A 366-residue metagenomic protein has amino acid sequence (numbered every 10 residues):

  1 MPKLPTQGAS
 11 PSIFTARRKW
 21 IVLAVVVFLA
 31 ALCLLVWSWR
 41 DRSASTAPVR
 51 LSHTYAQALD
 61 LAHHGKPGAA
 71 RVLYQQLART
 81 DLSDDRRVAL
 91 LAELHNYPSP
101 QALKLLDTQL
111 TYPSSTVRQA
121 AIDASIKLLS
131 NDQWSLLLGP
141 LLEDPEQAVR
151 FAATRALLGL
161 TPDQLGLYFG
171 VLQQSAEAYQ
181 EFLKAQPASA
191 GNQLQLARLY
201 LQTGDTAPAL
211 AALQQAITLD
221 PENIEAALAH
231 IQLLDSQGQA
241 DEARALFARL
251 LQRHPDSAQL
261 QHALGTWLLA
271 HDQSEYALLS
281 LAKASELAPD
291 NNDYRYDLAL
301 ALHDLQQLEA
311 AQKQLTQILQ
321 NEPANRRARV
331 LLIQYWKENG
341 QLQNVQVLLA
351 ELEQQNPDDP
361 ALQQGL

Functional and structural regions predicted by a protein language model:
K66-R79, S99-T111, S130-L142, Q164-Q180 (+3 more regions): Amphipathic alpha-helical scaffolding segments comprising HEAT/armadillo-like alpha-solenoid repeats
L82-S83, P113-S115, P145-E146, S189 (+1 more regions): Short inter-helical turns and helix N-cap capping residues of alpha-solenoid HEAT/ARM repeat scaffolds
E93, A120, A124, A152 (+7 more regions): Canonical tetratricopeptide repeat
D132-S135, Y168-E181, T203-Q215, S236-R249 (+3 more regions): Structural signature of tandem alpha-helical TPR/SEL1-like repeats, specifically the intra-repeat loop/turn
P187, P221, P255-D256, P289 (+2 more regions): Short coil turns that delineate tetratricopeptide repeat
E322, R326-L366: Terminal, low-structured helical/coil segments at or just beyond the last alpha-helical repeat
